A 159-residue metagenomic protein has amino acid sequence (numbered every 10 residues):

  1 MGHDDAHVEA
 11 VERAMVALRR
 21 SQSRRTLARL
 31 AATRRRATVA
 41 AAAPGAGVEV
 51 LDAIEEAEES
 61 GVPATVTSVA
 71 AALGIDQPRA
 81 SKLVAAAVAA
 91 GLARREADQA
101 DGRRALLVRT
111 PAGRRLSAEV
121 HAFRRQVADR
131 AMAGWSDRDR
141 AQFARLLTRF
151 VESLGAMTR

Functional and structural regions predicted by a protein language model:
M1-V48: N-terminal leader segment of winged-helix/HTH proteins
R20, D52-E59, H121, T148: Short, locally clustered residues in the helix-turn-helix/winged-helix DNA-binding domain
R25-R29, T33-R36, F123-A156: Amphipathic alpha-helical dimerization/coiled-coil segments that flank or bridge DNA-binding/regulatory modules
V48-E55, R115: Pre-recognition alpha-helix immediately N-terminal to the DNA-recognition helix within helix-turn-helix or winged-helix
S68-A71: A short acidic, leucine-rich amphipathic alpha-helix
P78: Key DNA-contact positions within bacterial/archaeal DNA-binding proteins
A85-A141: Charged, amphipathic alpha-helical coiled-coil/dimerization segments
